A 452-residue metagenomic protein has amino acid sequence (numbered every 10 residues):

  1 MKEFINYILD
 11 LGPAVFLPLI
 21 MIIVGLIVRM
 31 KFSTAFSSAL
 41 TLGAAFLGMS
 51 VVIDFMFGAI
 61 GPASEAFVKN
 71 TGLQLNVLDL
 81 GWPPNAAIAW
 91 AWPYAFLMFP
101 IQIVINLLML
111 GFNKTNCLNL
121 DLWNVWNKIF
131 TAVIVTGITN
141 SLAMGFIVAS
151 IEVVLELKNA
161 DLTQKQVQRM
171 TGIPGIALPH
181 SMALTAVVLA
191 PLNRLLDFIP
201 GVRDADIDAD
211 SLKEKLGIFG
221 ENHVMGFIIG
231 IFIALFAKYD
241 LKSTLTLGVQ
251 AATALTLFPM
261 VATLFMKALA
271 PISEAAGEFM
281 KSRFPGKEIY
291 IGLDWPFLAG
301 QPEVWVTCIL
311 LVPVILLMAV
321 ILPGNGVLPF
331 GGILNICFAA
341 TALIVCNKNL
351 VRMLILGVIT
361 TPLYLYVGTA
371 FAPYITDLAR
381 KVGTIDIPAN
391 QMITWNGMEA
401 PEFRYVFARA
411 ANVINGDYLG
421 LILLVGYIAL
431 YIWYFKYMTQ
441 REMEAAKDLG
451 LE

Functional and structural regions predicted by a protein language model:
M1-V52, P93-Y290, D294, I344-R352 (+1 more regions): Signature of multi-pass transmembrane helix bundles
A45-F96: Membrane helical hairpin/interfacial module
F55-A59, L73-Q74, W92-P93, N159 (+4 more regions): Hydrophobic transmembrane alpha-helix bundles
M56-F57, S64, A372-K381: Membrane-proximal extracellular juxtamembrane segment immediately upstream of a following transmembrane helix
G58, Q74, W82, T256 (+3 more regions): A short glycine-/small-residue-rich loop at the edge of a beta-strand within enzyme catalytic domains
T71-V77, L97-I103, W123-I129, A149-S150 (+4 more regions): Mid-membrane cores of alpha-helical transmembrane segments in multi-pass membrane proteins, especially transporters
N76-L97, Y290-I309, R380-I387: C-terminal halves and exits of single transmembrane alpha-helices
G111-T115, G292-Y374: Hydrophobic alpha-helical bundle architecture
